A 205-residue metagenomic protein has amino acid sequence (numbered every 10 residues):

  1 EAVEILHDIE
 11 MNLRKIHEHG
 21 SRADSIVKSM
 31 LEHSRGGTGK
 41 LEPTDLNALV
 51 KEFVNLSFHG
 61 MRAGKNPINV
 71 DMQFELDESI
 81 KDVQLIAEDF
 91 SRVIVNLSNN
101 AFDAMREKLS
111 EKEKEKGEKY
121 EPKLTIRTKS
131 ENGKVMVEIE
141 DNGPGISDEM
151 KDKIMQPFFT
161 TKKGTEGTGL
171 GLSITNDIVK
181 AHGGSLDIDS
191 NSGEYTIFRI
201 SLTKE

Functional and structural regions predicted by a protein language model:
E1-S21, L41, A63-P67, S110-G117: Histidine phosphotransfer helical core of two-component systems
L6-E10, K40-N55, Q73: A conserved beta-strand-to-alpha-helix junction within the catalytic ATP-binding
L46, G145-K153, G167: Short helix N-cap motif at coil->helix boundaries in the Bergerat
P67-K81: Conserved catalytic submotifs in the C-terminal HATPase_c
E111-V137: Short beta-strand-loop-beta element adjacent to the nucleotide/active-site pocket used for signaling
G171, T175: Short alpha-helical Gxxx[C/S/T] motif in the catalytic ATP-binding
